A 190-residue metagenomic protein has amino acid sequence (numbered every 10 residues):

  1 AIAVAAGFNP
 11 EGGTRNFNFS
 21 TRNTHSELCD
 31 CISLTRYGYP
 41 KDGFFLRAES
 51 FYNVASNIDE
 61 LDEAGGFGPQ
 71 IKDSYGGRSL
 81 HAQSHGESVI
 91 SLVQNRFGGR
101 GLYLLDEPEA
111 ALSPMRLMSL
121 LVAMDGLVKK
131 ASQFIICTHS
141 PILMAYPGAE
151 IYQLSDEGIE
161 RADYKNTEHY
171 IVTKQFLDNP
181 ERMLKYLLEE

Functional and structural regions predicted by a protein language model:
A1-E63: ABC ATPase nucleotide-binding domain signature region
Y39-P40, G98-G99, A131: Short, well-ordered loop/turn elements at secondary-structure boundaries
A55-Q83: Conserved P-loop NTPase mechanochemical-coupling segment
Y75, S79, Q83-L105, M115-L127: GG-anchored amphipathic helix commonly corresponding to the ABC/SMC/Rad50 NBD signature/C-loop
Y103-D106, Q133-T138: Structural recognition of the conserved hydrophobic beta-strand(s) that form the central parallel beta-sheet of P-loop
E109-A110: Short loop immediately C-terminal to the Walker-B catalytic DE motif in ABC-type ATPase nucleotide-binding domains
M115-Q133, S140-E190: C-terminal lobe/lid and adjacent interdomain/linker elements of RecA-like ASCE P-loop ATPase modules
